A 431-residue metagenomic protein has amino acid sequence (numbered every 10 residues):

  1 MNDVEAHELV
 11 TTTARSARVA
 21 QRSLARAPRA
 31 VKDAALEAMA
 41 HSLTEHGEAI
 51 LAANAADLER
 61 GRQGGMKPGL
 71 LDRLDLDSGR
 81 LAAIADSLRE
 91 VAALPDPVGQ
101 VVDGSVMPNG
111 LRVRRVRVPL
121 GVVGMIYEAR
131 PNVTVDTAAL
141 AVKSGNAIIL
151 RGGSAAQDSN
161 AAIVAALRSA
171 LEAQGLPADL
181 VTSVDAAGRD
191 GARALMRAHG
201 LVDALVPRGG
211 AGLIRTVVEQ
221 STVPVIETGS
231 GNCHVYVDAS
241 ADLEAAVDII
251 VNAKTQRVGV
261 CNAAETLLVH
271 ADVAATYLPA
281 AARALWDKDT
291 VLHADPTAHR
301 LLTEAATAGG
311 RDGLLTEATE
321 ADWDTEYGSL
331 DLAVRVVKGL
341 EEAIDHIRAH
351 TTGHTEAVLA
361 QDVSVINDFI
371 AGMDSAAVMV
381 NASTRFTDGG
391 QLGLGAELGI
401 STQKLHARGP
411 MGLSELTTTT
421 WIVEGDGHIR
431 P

Functional and structural regions predicted by a protein language model:
M1-R112: N-terminal Rossmann-like NAD(P)+-binding subdomain of aldehyde/semialdehyde dehydrogenases
H7, E128-N132, D136-A147, A162 (+3 more regions): ALDH superfamily catalytic-core signature
A20-R26, L267-V269, S329-K338, G353-V358: Short, well-ordered beta-strand elements within core beta-sheets of diverse protein domains
Q21, A25, A40-G47, L51-N54 (+15 more regions): Structural signal for hydrophobic packing residues in well-ordered secondary-structure cores of soluble enzyme domains
A27-A34, V98, Q174-V181, R257-A263 (+4 more regions): Flexible, glycine/charged-enriched surface loops at secondary-structure junctions
A93, V102-E244, A275: Rossmann-like NAD(P) dinucleotide-binding subdomain of oxidoreductase/dehydrogenase enzymes
L301, L340-R430: C-terminal core of ALDH-fold dehydrogenases
